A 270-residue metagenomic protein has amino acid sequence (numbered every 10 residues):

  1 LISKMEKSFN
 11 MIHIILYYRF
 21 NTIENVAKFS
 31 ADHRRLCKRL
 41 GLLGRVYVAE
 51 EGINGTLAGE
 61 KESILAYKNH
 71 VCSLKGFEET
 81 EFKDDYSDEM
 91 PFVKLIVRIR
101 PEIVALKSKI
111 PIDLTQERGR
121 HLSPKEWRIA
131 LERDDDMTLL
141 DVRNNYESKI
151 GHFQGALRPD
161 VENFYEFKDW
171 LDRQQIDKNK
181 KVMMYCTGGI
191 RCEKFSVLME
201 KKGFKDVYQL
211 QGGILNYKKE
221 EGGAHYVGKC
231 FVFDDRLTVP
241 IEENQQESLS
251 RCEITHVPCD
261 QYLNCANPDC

Functional and structural regions predicted by a protein language model:
L1-F9: N-terminal amphipathic/basic-hydrophobic helices that include classical n-h-c signal peptides and signal-anchor
F9-R120, M137, N144-V182, I190-C270: Rhodanese-like catalytic fold shared by cysteine-dependent sulfurtransferases and DSP/PTP-type phosphatases
Q116-E132: Internal catalytic-core helix/loop-beta-alpha segment that presents or stabilizes conserved functional determinants
I129-E132, T138-N144: Substrate-recognition element of Asp-dependent hydrolases with the DxDx(T/V) motif
